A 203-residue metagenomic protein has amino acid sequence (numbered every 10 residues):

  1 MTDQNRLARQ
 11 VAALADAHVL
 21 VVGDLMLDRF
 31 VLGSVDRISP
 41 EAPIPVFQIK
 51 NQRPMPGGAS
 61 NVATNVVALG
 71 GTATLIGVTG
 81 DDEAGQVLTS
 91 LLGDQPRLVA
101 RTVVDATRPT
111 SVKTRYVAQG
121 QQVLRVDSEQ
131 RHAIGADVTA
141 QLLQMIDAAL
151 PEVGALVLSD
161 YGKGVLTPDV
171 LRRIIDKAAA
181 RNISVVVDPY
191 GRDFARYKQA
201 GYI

Functional and structural regions predicted by a protein language model:
M1-D36, N51-I203: Ribokinase/PfkB-type carbohydrate-kinase core domain
P43, F47-K50: Divalent-cation-assisted or electrostatically stabilized phosphate/pyrophosphate-binding catalytic cores
